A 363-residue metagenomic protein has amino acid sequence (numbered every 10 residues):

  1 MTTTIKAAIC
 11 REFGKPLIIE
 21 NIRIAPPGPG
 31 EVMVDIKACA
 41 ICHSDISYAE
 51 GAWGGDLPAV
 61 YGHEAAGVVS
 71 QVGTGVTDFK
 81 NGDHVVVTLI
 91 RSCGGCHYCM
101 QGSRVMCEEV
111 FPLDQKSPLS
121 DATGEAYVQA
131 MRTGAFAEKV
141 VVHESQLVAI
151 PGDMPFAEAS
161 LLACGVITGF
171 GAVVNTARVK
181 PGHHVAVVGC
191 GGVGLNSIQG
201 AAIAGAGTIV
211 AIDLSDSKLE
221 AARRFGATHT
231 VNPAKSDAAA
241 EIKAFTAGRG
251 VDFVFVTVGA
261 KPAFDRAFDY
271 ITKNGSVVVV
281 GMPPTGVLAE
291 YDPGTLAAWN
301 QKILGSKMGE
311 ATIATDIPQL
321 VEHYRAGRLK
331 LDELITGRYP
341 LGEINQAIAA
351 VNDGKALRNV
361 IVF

Functional and structural regions predicted by a protein language model:
T2-T3, D265-D269, A314-F363: C-terminal hydrophobic helical "lid"/dimerization subdomain of Rossmann-like NAD(P)H-dependent oxidoreductases
K6-A8, I18, R23, D35 (+3 more regions): Residues located in well-ordered beta-strands
A25-C39, E50-M100, V105, P151-D153: Glycine-rich beta-strand-centered segment in the early N-terminal region that forms part of a ligand/cofactor-binding
F79-K80, V179, I271: Short, well-ordered loop/turn sites that connect or cap secondary structure elements
C93-V188: NAD(P)H dinucleotide-binding glycine-rich loop of Rossmann-like/cofactor-binding domains, especially the beta1-alpha1
V187-C190, G200-R266: Adenosine-nucleotide cofactor-binding segment
G194-L195: N-terminal Rossmann-fold NAD(P) dinucleotide-binding loop
A260-R328, F363: Glycine-rich phosphate-binding loop and adjacent beta-alpha segment of Rossmann(oid) nucleotide-cofactor-binding
